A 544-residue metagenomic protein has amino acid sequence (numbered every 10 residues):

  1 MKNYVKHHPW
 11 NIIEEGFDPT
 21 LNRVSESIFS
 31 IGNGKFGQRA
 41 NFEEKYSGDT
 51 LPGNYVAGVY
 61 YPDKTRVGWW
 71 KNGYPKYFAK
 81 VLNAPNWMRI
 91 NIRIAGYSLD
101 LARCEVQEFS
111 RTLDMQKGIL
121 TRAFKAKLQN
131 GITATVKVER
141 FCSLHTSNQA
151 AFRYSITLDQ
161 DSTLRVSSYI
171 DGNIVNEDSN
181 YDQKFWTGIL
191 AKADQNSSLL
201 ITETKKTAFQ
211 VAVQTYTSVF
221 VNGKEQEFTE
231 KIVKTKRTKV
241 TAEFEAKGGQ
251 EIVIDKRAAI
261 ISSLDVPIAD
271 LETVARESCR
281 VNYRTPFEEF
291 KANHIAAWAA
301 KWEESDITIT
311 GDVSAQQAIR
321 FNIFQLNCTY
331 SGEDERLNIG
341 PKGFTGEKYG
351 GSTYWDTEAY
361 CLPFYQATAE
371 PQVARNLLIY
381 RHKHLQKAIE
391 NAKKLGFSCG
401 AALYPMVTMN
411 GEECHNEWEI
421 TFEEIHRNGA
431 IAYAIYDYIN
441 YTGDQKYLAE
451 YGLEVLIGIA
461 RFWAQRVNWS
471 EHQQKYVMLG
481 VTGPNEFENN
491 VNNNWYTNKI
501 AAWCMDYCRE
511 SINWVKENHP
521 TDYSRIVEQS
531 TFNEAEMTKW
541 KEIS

Functional and structural regions predicted by a protein language model:
M1-Y349: Acidic/polar, glycine-enriched structural segments that form the non-catalytic walls/loops of the carbohydrate-binding
R23-V56, Y60, Y360, N410-G411 (+2 more regions): C-terminal capping/lid segments that line or modulate ligand- or cofactor-binding pockets
Q38, E288-N440: Substrate-binding groove/exosite segments of carbohydrate-active enzymes
L128-N130, D159-S162, T329-D334, A367-A374 (+5 more regions): Secondary-structure transition/capping motifs at alpha-helix termini and the adjoining loop/turn into the next element
K137, S167-S168, N338, R375-Y380 (+3 more regions): Beta-strand segments within the central parallel beta-sheet cores of soluble alpha/beta enzyme folds
I174-D182, T345-G351, K383-N391, G458-F462 (+1 more regions): Short, mixed-charge aromatic SLiMs
F321-C328, Y380-K387, E454-R466, W503 (+3 more regions): Alpha-helical scaffold segments in carbohydrate-active enzymes
T345-T353, A402-E450, R461-K541: The feature captures the catalytic groove of carbohydrate-active enzymes
